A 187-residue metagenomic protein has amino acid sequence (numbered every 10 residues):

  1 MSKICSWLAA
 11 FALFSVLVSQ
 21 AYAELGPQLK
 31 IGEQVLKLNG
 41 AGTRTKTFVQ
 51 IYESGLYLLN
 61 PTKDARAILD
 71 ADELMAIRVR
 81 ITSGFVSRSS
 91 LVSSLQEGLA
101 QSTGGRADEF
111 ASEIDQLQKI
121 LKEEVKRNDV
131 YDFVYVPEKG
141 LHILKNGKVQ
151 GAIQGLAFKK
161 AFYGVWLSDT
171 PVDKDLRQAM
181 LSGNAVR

Functional and structural regions predicted by a protein language model:
M1-L8: Bacterial N-terminal signal peptides that target proteins for export
A9-V16: Bacterial N-terminal signal peptides
A21-R187: Terminal leader/tail segments of proteins
